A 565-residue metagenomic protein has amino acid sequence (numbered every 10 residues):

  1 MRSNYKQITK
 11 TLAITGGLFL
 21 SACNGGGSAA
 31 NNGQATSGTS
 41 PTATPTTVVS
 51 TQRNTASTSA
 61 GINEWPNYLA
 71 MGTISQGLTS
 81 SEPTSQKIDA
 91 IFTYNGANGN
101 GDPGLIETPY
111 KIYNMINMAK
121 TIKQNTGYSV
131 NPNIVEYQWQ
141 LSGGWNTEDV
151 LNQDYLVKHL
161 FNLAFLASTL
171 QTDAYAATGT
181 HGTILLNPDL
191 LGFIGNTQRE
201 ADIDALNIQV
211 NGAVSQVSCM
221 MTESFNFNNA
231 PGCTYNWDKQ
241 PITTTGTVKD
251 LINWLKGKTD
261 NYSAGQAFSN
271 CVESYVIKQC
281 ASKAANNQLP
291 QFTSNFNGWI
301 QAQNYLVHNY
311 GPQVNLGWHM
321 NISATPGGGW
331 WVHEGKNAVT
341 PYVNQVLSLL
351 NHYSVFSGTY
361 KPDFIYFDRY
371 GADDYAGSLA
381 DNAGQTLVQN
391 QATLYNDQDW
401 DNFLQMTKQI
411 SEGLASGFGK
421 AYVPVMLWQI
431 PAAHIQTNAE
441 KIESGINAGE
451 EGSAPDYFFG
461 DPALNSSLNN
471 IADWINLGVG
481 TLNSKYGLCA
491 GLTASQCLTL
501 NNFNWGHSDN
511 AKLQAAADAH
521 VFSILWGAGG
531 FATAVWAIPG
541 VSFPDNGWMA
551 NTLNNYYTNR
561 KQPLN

Functional and structural regions predicted by a protein language model:
F19-A22: C-terminal motif of bacterial Sec signal peptides marking the signal peptidase cleavage site
N24-G27: Bacterial signal peptide processing site
T58, I62-G77, Y353-N565: Substrate-binding cleft of secreted/luminal carbohydrate-active enzymes
E64-D173, N504, D509-A511, A532: N-terminal carbohydrate-binding/catalytic regions of secreted carbohydrate-active enzymes
N95-G99, N114-Y155, G182-L206, V214-F225 (+2 more regions): Substrate-binding cleft and catalytic face of glycoside hydrolase catalytic domains, especially the flexible beta-alpha
V150-L186, N207-T234, Q240-P241, K258 (+2 more regions): An active-site-proximal structural segment forming one wall of the substrate-binding cleft that immediately precedes
L170-L206, T234, L251, Y262-S282 (+1 more regions): Active-site groove signature of glycoside hydrolases
N187, F296-V339, F367, G419-I435: Aromatic-lined carbohydrate-recognition surfaces of secreted/lumenal glycan-active proteins
